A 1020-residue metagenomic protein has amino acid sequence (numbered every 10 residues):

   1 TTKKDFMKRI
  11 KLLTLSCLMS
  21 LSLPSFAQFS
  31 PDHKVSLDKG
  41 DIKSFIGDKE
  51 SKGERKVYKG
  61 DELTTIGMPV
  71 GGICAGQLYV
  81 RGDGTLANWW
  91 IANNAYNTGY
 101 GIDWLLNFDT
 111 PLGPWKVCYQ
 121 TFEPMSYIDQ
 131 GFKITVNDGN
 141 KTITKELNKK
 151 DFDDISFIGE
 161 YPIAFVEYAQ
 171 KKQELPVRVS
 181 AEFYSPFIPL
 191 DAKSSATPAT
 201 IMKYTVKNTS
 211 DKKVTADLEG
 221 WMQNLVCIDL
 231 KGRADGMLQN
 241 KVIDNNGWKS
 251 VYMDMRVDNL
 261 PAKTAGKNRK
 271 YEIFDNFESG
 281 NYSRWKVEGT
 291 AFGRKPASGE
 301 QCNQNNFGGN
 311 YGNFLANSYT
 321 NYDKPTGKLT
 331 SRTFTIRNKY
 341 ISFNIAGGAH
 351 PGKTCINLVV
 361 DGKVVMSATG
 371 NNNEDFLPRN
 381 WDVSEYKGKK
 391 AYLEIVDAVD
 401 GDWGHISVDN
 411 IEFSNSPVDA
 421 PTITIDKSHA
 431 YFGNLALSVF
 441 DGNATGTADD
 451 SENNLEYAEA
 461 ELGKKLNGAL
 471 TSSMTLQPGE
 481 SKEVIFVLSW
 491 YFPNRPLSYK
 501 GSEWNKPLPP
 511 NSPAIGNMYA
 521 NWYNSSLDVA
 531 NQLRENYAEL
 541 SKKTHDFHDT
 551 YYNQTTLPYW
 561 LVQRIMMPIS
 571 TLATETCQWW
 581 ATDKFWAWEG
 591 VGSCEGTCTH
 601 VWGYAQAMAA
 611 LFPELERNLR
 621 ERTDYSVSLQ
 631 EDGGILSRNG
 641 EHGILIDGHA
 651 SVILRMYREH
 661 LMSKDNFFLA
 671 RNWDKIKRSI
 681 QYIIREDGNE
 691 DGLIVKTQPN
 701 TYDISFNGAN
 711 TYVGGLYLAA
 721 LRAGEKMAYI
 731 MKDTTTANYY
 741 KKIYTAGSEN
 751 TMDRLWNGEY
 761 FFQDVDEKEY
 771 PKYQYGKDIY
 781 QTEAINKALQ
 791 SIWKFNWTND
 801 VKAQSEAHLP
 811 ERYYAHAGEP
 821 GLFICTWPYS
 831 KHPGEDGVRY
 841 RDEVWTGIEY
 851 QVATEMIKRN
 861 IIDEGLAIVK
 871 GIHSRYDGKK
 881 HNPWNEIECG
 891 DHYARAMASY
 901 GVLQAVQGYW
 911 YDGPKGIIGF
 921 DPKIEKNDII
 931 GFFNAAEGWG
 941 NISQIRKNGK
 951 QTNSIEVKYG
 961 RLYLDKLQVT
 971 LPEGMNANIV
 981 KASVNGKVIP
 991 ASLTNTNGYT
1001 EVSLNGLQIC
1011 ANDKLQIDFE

Functional and structural regions predicted by a protein language model:
F29-S51, V57-Y58, E62, F165 (+6 more regions): Acidic/polar, glycine-enriched structural segments that form the non-catalytic walls/loops of the carbohydrate-binding
C74, T85-A87, N93-G101, L105-E182 (+7 more regions): Non-catalytic C-terminal accessory modules of carbohydrate-active enzymes
L106-E123, Q130-G139, W522-L540, Q578-K584 (+6 more regions): Aromatic-rich carbohydrate-recognition surfaces in CAZymes
K193-S195, I201-K203, S428-V439, G446-E459 (+8 more regions): The feature captures the catalytic groove of carbohydrate-active enzymes
K263-R294, P417-V418: Extracellular carbohydrate-recognition regions
N313-R337, F376-R379, L470-T471, Q951-N953: Short beta-strands within extracellular/lumenal beta-sheet-rich domains
V359-A391, V396-I406: Extracellular carbohydrate recognition and processing domains and analogous Trp-centered ligand-binding platforms
G590-G633, H649, D674, T701-I704 (+8 more regions): Active-site core of glycosidic bond-cleaving carbohydrate-active enzymes
